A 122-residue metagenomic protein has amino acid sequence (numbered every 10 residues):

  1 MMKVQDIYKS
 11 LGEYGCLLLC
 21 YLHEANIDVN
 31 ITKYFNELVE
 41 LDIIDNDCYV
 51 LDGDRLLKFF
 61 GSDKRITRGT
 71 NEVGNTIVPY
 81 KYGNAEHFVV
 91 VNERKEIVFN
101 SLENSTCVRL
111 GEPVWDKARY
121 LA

Functional and structural regions predicted by a protein language model:
M1-G12, R109, L121-A122: Flexible propeptides and autoinhibitory/regulatory segments associated with cysteine proteases
S10-L11, G15, V29: Soluble non-cytosolic domains of exported or imported proteins
E13-E24: Short, hydrophobic, well-ordered secondary-structure elements
L22-A122: Conserved active-site-adjacent core of cysteine acyl-enzyme catalytic domains
